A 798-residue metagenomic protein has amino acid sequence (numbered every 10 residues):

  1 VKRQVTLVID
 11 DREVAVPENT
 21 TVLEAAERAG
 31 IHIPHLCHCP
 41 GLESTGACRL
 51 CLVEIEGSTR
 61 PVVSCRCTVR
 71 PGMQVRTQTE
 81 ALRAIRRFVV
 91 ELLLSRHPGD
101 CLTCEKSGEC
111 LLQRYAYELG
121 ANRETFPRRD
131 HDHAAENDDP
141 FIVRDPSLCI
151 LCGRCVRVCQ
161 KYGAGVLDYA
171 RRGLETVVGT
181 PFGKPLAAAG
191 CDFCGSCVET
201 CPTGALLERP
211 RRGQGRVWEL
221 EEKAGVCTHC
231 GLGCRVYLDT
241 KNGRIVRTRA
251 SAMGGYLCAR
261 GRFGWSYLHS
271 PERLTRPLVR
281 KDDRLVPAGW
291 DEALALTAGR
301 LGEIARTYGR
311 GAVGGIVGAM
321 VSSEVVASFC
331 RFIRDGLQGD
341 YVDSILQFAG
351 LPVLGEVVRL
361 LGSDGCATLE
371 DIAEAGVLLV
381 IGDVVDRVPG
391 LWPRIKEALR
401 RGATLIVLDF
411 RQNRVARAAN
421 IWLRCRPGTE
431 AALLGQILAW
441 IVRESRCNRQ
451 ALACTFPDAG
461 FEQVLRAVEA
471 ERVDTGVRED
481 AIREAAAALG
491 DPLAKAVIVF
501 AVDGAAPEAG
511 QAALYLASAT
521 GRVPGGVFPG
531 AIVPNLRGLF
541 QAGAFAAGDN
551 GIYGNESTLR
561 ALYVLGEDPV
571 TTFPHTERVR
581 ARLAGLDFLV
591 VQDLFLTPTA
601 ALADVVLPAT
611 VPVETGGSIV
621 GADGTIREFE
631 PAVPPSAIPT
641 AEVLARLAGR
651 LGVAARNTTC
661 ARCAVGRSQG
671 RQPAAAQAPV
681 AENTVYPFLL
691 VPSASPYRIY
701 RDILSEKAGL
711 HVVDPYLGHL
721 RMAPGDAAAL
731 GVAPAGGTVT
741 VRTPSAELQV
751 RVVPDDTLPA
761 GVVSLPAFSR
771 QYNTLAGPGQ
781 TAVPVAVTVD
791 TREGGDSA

Functional and structural regions predicted by a protein language model:
T20-A25, T68, S322, P639: Short, structural beta-strand-to-alpha-helix junction motif
V22-E56: A basic, amphipathic helix-loop patch mediating RNA/tRNA/ribosome contacts
R49-C194, V198-T228, L232-C234, K241-R244 (+1 more regions): Fe-S ferredoxin-like electron-transfer domains and their immediately adjacent linker/connector regions across
P98, C152, R212-T615, L647-V653 (+5 more regions): Catalytic alpha/large subunits of respiratory electron-transfer oxidoreductases, centered on bis-MGD molybdoenzymes
G99-R129, G165, R284, E444-V477 (+2 more regions): N-terminal leader/propeptide and maturation segments of large enzyme subunits in energy/redox metabolism and hydrolases
L369, V613-V633, A648: Glycine/threonine-rich phosphate-binding loop and adjacent beta-strand/alpha-helix elements that clamp
G504, A509-L514, A519, N657-D714: Long, low-complexity segments enriched in small/aliphatic residues
P631-Q669, S705-R721, D726-A798: Long, contiguous, secondary-structure-rich segments that constitute the structural scaffold of globular domains
